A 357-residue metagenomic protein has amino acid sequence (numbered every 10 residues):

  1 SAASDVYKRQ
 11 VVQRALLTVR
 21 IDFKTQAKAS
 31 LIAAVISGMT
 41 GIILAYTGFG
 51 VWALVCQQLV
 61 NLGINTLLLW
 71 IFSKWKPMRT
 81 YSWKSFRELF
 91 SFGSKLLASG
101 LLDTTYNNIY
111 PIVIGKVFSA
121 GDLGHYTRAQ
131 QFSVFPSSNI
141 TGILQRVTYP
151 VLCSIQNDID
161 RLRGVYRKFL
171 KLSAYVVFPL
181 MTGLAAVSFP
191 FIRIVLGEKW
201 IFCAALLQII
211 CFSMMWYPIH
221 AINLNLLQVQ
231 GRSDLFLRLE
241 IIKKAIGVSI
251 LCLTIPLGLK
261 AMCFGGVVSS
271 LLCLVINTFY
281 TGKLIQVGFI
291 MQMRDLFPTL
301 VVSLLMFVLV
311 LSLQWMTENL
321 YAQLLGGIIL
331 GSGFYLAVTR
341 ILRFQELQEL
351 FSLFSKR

Functional and structural regions predicted by a protein language model:
S4-T18, A29-G41, L54-W70, S99 (+5 more regions): Short runs within selected transmembrane alpha-helices of multi-pass transporters and secretion channels
R20, T47-G48, V117-A120, Q156 (+2 more regions): Helix-loop interface residues and adjacent transmembrane-helix termini in multi-pass membrane transporters, primarily
F23-A27, A53-L54, I112, L123-G124 (+3 more regions): Alpha-helical transmembrane segments and their helix-entry boundary regions
K24, K28, V51, L67-I112 (+3 more regions): Interhelical loop/hinge segments that connect adjacent transmembrane helices in multipass membrane
A33, L54-N61, N65, L69 (+6 more regions): Transmembrane helical elements of multi-pass membrane transporters/channels
G38, I42-Y46, T66-I71, I112 (+12 more regions): Membrane-embedded alpha-helical segments of multi-pass transporters/permeases
H125-I241, S352-L353: Specific pore-lining/lateral-gate transmembrane helices of multi-pass inner-membrane transport and insertion machines
F279-G282, V287-F289, L296, V308-R357: Membrane-proximal transmembrane or re-entrant/amphipathic helices at the cytosolic face
